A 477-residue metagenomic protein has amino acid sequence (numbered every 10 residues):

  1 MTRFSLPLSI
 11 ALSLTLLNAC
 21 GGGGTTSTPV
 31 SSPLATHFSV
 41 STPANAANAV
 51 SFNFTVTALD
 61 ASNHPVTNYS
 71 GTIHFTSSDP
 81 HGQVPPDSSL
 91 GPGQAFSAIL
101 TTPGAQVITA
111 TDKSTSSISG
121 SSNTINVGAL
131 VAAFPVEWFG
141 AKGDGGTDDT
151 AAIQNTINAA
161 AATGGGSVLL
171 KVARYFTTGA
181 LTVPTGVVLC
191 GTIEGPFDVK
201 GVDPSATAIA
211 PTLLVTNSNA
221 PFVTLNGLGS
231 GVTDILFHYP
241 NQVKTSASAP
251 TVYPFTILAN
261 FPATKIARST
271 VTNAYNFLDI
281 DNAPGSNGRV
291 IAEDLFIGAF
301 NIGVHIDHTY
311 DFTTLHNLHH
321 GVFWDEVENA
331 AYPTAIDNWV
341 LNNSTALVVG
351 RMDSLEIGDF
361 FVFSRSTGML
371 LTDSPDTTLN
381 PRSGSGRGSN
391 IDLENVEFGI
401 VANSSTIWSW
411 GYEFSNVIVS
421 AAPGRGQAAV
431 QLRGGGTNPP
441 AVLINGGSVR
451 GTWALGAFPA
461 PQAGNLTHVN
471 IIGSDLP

Functional and structural regions predicted by a protein language model:
M1-S9: Bacterial N-terminal signal peptides that target proteins for export
L16-A19: C-terminal motif of bacterial Sec signal peptides marking the signal peptidase cleavage site
G24-L130: Core sequence-specific DNA-binding domains of diverse transcription factors
V136-K171: Acidic Gly/Asp/Thr-rich repetitive segments characteristic of extracellular carbohydrate-active and adhesion proteins
Q154, N158-A162, Y175-C190, P196-D234 (+4 more regions): Extracellular beta-strand-rich solenoid/capping regions of secreted or surface-exposed proteins that bind or remodel
G165-A173, T192-T212, I235, L295 (+5 more regions): Extracellular beta-strand-rich, repetitive "passenger/adhesive" scaffolds that bind or process carbohydrates
G165-G166, T178-A180, D198-V202, T216-P221 (+11 more regions): Short glycine/acidic-rich loop motifs that flank beta-strands on beta-rich extracellular proteins
V188-T192, S230-D234, A263-R268, N287-L295 (+7 more regions): All-beta strand scaffolds that present successive hydrophobic residues in beta-strands
